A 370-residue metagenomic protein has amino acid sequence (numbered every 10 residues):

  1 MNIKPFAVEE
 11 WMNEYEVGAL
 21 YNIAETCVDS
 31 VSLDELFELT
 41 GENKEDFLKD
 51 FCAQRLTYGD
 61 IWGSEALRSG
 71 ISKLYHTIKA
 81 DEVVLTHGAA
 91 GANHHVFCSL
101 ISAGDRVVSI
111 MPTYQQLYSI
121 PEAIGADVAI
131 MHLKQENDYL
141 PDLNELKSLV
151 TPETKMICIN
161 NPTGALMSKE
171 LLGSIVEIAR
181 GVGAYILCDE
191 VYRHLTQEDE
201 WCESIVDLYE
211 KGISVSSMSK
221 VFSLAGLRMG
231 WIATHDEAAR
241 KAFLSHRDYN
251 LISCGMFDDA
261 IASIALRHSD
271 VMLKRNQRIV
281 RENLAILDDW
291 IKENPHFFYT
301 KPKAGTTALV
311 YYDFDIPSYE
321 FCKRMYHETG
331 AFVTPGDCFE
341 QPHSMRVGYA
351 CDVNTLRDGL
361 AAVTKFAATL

Functional and structural regions predicted by a protein language model:
N2-G88, H95, H268, T369-L370: N-terminal small-domain helix-loop-helix segment of the aminotransferase-like
T77, V108, S148, R324-V333 (+1 more regions): PLP-dependent enzyme catalytic core of the Aspartate aminotransferase-like
D81, S99-P121, K134: Conserved PLP-anchoring active-site segment centered on the Schiff-base-forming lysine
D105, A126, G181-A184, E210: A short helix->loop->beta-strand "cap" motif at the edges of active sites that frequently abuts
Q135-Q197: Active-site phosphate-binding strand-loop segment of PLP-dependent enzymes
D207-K241: Active-site PLP attachment segment
F243-R247, A265-D288: Structural signature of PLP-dependent enzymes
S263, I279-D288, Y299-Y312: Conserved glycine-rich beta-strand-loop-beta hairpin in the small C-terminal domain of fold type I
